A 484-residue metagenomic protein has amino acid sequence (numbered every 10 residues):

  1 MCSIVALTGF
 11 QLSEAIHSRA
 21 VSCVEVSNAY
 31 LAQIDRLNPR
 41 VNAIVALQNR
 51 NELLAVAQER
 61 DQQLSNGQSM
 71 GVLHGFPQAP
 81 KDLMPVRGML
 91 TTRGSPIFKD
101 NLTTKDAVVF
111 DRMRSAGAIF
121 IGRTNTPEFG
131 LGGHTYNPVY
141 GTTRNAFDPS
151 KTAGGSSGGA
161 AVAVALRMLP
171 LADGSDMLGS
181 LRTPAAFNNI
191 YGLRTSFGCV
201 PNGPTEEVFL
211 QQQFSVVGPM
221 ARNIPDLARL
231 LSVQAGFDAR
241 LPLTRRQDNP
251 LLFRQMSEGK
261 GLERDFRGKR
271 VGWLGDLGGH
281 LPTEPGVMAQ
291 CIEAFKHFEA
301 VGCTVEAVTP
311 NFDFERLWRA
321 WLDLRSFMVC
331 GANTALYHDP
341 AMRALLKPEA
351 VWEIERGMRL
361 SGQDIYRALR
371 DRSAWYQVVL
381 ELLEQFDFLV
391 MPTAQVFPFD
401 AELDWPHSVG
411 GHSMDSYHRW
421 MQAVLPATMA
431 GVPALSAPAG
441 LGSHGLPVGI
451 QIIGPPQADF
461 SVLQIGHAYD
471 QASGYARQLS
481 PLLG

Functional and structural regions predicted by a protein language model:
M1-V56, Q62, A300-V301, Q478-G484: An N-terminal boundary/leader segment
R19, Y30, G75, S115 (+4 more regions): Glycine-rich, small-residue loops and helix-cap segments that act as flexible hinges at active-site edges
A20-N28, Q58, L252, M256-S257 (+4 more regions): Acyltransferase
L53-L54, Q63-P138: Acidic/His- and Gly-rich active-site-bordering loop/insert found across diverse amide/peptide-bond hydrolases
L73-R93, D265-G275, L324-L380, P392 (+2 more regions): Short helix-loop capping/hinge segments that flank enzyme active sites or metal/cofactor-binding pockets
I97-T103, D148-K151, V409-M421: A short acidic, glycine-rich active-site loop that binds or catalyzes chemistry on phosphate/adenosine moieties
K105-Q234, D238, T428-G449: Short glycine/serine-rich loop segments
R194-A289, E293, A472-G484: A short helix-breaking turn/cap at a secondary-structure junction
